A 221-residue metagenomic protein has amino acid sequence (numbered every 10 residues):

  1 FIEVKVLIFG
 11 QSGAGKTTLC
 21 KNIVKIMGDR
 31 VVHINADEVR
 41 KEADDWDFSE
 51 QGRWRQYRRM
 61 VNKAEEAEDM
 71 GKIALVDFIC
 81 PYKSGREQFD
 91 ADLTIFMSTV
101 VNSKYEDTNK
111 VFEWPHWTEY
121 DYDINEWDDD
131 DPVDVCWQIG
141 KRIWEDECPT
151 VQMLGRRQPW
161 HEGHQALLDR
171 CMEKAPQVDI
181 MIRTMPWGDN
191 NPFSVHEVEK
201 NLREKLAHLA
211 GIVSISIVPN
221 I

Functional and structural regions predicted by a protein language model:
K5-L7, Q152: Short hydrophobic/aromatic beta-strand immediately N-terminal to the Walker A/P-loop
Q11: P-loop (Walker A) phosphate-binding loop of NTP-binding proteins
A14: ATP-binding Walker
T17: Walker A/P-loop
C20-K63: Conserved substrate/cofactor phosphate-moiety recognition/catalytic segment in nucleotide-dependent phosphotransferases
Q51-N102: Glycine-rich phosphate-binding loop used to anchor ATP phosphates in small-molecule kinases, encompassing both
Q88, M97-W144: Small-molecule kinase domains that catalyze NTP-dependent phosphoryl transfer to phosphate-bearing small molecules
R142-I221: Nucleotidyltransferase catalytic core that binds NTPs
